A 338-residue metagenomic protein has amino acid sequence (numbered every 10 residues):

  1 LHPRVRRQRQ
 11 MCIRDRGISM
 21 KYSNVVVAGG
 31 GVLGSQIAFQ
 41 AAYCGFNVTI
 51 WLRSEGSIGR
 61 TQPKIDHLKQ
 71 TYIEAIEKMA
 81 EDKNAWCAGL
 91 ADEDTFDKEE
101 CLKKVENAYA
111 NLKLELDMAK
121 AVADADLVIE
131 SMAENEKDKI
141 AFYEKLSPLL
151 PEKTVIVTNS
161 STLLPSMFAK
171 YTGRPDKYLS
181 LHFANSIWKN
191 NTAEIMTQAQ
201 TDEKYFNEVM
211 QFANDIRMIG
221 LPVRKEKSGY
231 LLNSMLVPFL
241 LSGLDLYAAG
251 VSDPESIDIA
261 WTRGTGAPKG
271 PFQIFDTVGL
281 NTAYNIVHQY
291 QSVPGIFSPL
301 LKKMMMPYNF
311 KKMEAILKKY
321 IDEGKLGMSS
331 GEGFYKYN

Functional and structural regions predicted by a protein language model:
L1-D15: Single conserved hydrophobic/aromatic residue that forms the stacking wall/gate of nucleotide- or nucleobase-binding
G17-L90, L149: NAD(P)+-binding Rossmann beta1-loop-alpha1 motif at the extreme N-terminus of oxidoreductases
G17-S23, C44-F46, E81-D82, K204-N207 (+3 more regions): NAD(P)-dependent Rossmann-like dehydrogenase/reductase catalytic/cofactor-binding core
G34-Q36, K137-I140, L163-P165: Short glycine/serine/threonine-rich phosphate/pyrophosphate-binding segments that cradle anionic phosphate groups
R53, T71-V155: Rossmann-like NAD(P)-binding element
V155-K225, G229, N233: Rossmann-fold dinucleotide-binding core
